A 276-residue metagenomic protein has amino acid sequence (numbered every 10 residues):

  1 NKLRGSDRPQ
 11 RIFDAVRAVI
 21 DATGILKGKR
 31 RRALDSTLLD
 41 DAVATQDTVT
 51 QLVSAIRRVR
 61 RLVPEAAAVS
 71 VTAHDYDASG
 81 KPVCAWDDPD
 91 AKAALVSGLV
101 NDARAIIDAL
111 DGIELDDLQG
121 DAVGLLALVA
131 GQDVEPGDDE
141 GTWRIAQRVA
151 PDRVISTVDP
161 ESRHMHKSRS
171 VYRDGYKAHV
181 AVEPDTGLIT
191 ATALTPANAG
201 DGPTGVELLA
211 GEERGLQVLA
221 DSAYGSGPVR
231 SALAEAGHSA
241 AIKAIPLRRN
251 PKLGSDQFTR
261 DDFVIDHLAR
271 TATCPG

Functional and structural regions predicted by a protein language model:
N1-S222, G227-E235, I245: Polybasic low-complexity intrinsically disordered regions
V229-G276: Helix-centered, glycine/charged polyanion-binding patches within enzymatic domains that contact phosphate-containing
